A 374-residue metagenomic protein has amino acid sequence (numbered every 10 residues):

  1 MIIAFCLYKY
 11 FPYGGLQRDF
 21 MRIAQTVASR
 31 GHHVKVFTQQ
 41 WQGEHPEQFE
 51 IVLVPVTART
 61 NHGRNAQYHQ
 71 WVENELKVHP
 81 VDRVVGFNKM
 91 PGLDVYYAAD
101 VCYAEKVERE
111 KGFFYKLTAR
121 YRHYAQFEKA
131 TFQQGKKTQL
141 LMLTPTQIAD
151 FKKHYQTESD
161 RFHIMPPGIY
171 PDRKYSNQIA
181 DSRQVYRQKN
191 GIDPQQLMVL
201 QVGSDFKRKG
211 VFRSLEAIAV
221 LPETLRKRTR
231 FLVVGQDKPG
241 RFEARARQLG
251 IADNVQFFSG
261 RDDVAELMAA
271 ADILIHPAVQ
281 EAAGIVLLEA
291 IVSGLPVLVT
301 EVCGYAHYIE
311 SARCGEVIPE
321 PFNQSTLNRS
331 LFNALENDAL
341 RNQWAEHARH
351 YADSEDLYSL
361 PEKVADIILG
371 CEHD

Functional and structural regions predicted by a protein language model:
R18-R22, L197, Q201-V220, G240: A conserved mid-protein helix/loop that constitutes part of the nucleotide-sugar donor-binding site
R120-L141, I148: Membrane-proximal helix-turn-helix segments that form the acceptor-binding/catalytic region of lipid-linked
I169-Q188, S359: Acidic anion/phosphate-binding donor-loop and adjacent secondary structure in glycosyltransferase catalytic cores
L225, R230-A252: Short, structured helix-loop element that forms part of the nucleotide-activated donor/catalytic region
G260, V279: Aromatic "clamp/platform" in nucleotide-sugar-dependent glycosyltransferases that forms part of the donor/acceptor
P296-T300: Short hydrophobic beta-strand element within catalytic cores of glycosyltransferases and related nucleotide-activated
A306-F332: Change "using UDP/GDP/dTDP sugars" to "using nucleotide sugars
L340-S354: A short, well-ordered alpha-helix in the C-terminal region of glycosyltransferases
